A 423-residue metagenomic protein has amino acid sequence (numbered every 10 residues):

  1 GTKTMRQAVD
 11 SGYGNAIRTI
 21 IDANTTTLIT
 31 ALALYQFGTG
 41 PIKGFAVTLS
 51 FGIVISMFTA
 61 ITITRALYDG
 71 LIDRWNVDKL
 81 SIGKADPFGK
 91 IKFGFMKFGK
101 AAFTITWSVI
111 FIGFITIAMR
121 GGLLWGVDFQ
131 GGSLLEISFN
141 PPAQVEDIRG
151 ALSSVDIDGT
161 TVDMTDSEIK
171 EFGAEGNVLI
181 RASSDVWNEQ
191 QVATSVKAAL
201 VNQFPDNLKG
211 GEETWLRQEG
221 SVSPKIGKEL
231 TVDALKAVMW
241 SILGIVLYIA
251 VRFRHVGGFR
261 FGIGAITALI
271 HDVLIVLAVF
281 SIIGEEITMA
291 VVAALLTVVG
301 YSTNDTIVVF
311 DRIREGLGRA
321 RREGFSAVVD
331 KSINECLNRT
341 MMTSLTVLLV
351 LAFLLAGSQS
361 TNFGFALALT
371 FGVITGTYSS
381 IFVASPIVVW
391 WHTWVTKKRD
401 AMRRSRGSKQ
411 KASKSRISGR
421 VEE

Functional and structural regions predicted by a protein language model:
G1-E423: A structural signal for conserved, well-ordered secondary-structure elements that form binding/interaction cores
